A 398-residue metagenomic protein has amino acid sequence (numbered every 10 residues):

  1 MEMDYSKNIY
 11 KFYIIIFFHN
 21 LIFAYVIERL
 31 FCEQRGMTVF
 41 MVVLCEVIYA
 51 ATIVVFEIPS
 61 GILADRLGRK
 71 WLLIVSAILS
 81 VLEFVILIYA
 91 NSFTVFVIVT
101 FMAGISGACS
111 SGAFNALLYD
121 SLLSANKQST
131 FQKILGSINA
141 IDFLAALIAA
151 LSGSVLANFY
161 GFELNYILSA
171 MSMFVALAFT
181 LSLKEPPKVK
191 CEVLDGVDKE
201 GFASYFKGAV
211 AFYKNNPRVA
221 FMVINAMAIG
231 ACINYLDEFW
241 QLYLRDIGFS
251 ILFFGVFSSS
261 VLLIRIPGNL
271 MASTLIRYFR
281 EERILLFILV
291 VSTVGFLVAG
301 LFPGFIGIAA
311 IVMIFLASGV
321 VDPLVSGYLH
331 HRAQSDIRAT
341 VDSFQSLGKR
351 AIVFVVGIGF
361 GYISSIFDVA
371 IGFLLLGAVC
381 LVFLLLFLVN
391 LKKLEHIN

Functional and structural regions predicted by a protein language model:
M1-S6, E185-M222: Juxtamembrane intracellular "pre-TM" segments in multi-pass secondary transporters
E2-V55, P217-V261: Helix-loop boundary and gating motifs at the non-cytosolic
S6-I9, I88-T100, A299-I311: Helix-loop junctions at membrane interfaces in 12-TM secondary transporters
V55-G68, A157, P267-E281, S364-S365: Helix-to-loop junctions at the C-terminal end of transmembrane segments in multipass secondary transporters
I78-N91, V290-P303: C-terminal ends and interior cores of transmembrane alpha-helices in multi-pass membrane transporters/permeases
F101-F143: Cytoplasmic helix-loop-helix junction between adjacent transmembrane helices in 12-TM secondary transporters
A146-I167, R245-G248, F253, T274-L275 (+1 more regions): Transmembrane alpha-helix termini and helix-breaking/packing motifs in multi-pass membrane transporters
F162, S169-G196, V389-N398: Helix-loop junctions on the cytosolic side of multi-pass membrane transporters, especially the intracellular loop
